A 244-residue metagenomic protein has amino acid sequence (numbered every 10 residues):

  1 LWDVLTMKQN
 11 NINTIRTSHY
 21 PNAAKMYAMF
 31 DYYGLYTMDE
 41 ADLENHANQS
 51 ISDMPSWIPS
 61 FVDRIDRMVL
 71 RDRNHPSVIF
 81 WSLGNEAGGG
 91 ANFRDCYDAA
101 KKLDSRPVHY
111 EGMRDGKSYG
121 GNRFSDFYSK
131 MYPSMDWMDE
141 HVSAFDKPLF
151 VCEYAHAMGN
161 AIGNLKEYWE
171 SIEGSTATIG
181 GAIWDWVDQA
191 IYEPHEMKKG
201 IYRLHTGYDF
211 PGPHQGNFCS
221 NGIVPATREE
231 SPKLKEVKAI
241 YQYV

Functional and structural regions predicted by a protein language model:
L1-V244: Extended substrate-binding grooves/exosites of carbohydrate-active enzymes
